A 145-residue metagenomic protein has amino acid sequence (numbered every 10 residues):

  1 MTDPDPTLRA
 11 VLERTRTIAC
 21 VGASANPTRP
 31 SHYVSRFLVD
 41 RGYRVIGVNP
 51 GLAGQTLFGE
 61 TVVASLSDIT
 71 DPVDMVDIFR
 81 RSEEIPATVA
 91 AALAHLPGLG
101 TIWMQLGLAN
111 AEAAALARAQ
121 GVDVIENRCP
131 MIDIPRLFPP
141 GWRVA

Functional and structural regions predicted by a protein language model:
M1-P4, Q55-D71, D77-V89: Glycine-rich, highly charged phosphate/nucleotide-binding loops
M1-T15: Short N-terminal or domain-adjacent regulatory/targeting segments
T28-R29, R36-T56: NAD(P)-binding Rossmann-fold cofactor-contacting core
R41-Y43, L96-G100, Q120-V122: A short helix->loop->beta-strand "cap" motif at the edges of active sites that frequently abuts
A92-A117: ADP-ribose/adenylate-binding Rossmann-like module
Q105, A113-D133: C-terminal structural segments of small proteins and small subunits
D133-A145: A charged, well-structured terminal subsegment
